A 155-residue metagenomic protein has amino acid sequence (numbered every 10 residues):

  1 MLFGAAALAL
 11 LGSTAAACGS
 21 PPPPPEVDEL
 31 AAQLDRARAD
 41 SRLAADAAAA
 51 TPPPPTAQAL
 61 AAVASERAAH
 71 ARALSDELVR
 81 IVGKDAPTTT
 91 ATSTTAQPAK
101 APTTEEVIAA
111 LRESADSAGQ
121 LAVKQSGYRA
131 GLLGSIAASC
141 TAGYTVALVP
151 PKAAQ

Functional and structural regions predicted by a protein language model:
G4-Q155: All-alpha RGS (Regulator of G-protein Signaling) helical domain and cognate RGS-like helical scaffolds
